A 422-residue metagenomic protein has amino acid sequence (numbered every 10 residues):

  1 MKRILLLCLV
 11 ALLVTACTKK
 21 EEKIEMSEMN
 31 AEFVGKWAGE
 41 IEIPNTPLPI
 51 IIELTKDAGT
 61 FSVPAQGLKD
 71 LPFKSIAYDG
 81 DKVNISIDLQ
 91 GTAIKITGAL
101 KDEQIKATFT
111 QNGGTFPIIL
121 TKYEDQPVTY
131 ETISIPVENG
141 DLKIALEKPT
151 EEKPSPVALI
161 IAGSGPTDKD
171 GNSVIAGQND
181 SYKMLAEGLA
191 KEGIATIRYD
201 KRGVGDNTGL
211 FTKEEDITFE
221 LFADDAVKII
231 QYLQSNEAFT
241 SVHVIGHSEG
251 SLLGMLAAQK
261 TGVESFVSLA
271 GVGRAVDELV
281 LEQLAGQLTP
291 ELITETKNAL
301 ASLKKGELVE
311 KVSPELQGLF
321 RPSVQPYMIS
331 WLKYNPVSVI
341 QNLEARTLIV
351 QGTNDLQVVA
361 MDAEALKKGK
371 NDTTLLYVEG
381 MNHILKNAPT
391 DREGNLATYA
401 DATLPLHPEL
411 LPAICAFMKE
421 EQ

Functional and structural regions predicted by a protein language model:
E21-A99, F109-G114, V157: Central antiparallel beta-sheet cores of small beta-barrel/beta-sandwich binding domains
E42, N112-K153: N-terminal cap/lid segment of alpha/beta-hydrolase-fold proteins
E151-K191: Short, surface-exposed "cap/lid" segments of acyl-processing enzymes
S181, E214-N236: Alpha/beta-hydrolase active-site loop
Q231-A285: Primarily recognizes the serine-hydrolase "nucleophile elbow" in alpha/beta-hydrolase and SGNH/GDSL folds
S265-V339: Accessory cap/linker subdomain of secreted extracellular hydrolases
L343, I349-Q351: Short beta-strand/loop motif that positions the catalytic acidic residue of the alpha/beta-hydrolase fold
A345, V358-G369: Short alpha-helix in the alpha/beta-hydrolase fold that links the catalytic acid
